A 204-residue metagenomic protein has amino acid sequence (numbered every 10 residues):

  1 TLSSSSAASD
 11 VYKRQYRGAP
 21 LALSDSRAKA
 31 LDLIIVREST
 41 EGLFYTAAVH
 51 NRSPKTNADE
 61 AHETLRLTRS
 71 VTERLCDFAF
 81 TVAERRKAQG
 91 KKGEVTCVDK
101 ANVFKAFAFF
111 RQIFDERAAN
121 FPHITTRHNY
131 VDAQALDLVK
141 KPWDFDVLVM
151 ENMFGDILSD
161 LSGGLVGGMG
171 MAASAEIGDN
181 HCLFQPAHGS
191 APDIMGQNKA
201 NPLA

Functional and structural regions predicted by a protein language model:
T1-Y12: Single conserved hydrophobic/aromatic residue that forms the stacking wall/gate of nucleotide- or nucleobase-binding
S9-D10, D137-A204: Glycine-rich phosphate/nucleotide-binding loop
Y16-T46, G189-A204: Short, glycine-/small-residue-rich phosphate/pyrophosphate-handling segment
P20-S26, V82-R86, A135-V139: A generic local secondary-structure boundary/capping motif
L23, A28-D32, T40, G90-G93 (+4 more regions): Short coil/turn connectors at secondary-structure junctions
S24-F78: Active-site-proximal, glycine-rich beta->alpha crossover segments in alpha/beta enzymes that shape flexible
Y45-H50, A106-R111, L138-K141, D160-S162: Short acidic, glycine/serine/threonine-rich loops at helix termini
K55-D132: Glycine-rich phosphate/diphosphate-binding loop of Rossmann-like nucleotide-binding domains
